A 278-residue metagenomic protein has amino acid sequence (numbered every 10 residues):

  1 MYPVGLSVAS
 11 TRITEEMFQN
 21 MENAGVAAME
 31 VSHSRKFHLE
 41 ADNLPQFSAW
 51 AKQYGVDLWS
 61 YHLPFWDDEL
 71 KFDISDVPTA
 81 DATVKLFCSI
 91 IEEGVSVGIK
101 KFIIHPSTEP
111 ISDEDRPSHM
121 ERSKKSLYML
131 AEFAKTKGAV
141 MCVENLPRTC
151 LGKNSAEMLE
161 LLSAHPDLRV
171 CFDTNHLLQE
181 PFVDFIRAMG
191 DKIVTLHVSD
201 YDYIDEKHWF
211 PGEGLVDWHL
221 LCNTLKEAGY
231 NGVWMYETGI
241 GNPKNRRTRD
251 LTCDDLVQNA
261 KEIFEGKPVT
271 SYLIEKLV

Functional and structural regions predicted by a protein language model:
M1-P3, T14-G25, K100, Y128 (+2 more regions): Histidine-acidic metal/acid-base catalytic patches
M1-V95, R169, D191, D254-V278: N-terminal pre-domain/capping segments
S7-T11, S32-S34, L63-W66, S107-E109 (+4 more regions): Active-site beta-loop-alpha junctions enriched in small/polar residues
E15-E16, Q53, F72-R169: Active-site acidic/histidine proton-transfer and metal-coordination neighborhood in alpha/beta enzyme cores
M29, M141, D173: Active-site beta-strand/loop signature of hydrolases that rely on acidic residues for catalysis
E40, D76-T83, R116-H119, S123 (+3 more regions): Residue-level preference for long, well-ordered alpha-helices that form the structural scaffold of enzyme catalytic
N43-Y54, S123-F133, A188, L220-T224: Catalytic-core regions built around general acid/base machinery
D67-I74, P110-D115, I204-H208, N242-R247: A short acidic, helix-capping loop that chelates divalent metal ions and anchors anionic groups
